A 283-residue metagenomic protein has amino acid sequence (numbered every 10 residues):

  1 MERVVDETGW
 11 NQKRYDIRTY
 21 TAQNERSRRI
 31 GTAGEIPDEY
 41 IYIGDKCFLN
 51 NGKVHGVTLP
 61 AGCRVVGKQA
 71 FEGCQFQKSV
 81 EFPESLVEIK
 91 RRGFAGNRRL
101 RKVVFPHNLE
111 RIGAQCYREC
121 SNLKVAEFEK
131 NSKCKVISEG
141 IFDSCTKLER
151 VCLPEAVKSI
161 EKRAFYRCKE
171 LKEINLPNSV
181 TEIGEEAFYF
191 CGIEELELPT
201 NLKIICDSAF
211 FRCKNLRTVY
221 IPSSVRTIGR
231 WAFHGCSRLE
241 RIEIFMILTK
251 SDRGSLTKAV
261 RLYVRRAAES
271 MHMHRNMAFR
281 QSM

Functional and structural regions predicted by a protein language model:
E2-Y20, R28-Y42, G52-V65, Q75-E88 (+9 more regions): Structural signature of tandem-repeat unit edges
G44-C47, G67-A70, R91-G93, G113-C116 (+6 more regions): Consensus positions within tandem repeat domains that build extended binding/scaffold surfaces
R275: Anion (oxyanion) recognition and catalysis
